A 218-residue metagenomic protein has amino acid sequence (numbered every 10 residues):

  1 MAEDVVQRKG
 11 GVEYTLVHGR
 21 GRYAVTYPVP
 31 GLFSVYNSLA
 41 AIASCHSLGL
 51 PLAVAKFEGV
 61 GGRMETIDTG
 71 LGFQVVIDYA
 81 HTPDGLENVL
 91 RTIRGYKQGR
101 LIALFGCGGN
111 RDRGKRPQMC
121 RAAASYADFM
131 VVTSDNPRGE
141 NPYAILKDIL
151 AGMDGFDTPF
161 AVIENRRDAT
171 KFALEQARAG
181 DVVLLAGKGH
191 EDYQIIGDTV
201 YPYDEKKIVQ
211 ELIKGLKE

Functional and structural regions predicted by a protein language model:
V5-A24: Acidic-glycine-rich active-site phosphate/pyrophosphate-binding loop
G10, R20, S38-L52, G59-E218: ATP-dependent carboxylate-amine ligase
A24-L32: A short glycine-threonine-serine/GTX helix/turn-capping micro-motif
G31-L39: Short, conserved micro-motifs enriched in small and acidic residues
